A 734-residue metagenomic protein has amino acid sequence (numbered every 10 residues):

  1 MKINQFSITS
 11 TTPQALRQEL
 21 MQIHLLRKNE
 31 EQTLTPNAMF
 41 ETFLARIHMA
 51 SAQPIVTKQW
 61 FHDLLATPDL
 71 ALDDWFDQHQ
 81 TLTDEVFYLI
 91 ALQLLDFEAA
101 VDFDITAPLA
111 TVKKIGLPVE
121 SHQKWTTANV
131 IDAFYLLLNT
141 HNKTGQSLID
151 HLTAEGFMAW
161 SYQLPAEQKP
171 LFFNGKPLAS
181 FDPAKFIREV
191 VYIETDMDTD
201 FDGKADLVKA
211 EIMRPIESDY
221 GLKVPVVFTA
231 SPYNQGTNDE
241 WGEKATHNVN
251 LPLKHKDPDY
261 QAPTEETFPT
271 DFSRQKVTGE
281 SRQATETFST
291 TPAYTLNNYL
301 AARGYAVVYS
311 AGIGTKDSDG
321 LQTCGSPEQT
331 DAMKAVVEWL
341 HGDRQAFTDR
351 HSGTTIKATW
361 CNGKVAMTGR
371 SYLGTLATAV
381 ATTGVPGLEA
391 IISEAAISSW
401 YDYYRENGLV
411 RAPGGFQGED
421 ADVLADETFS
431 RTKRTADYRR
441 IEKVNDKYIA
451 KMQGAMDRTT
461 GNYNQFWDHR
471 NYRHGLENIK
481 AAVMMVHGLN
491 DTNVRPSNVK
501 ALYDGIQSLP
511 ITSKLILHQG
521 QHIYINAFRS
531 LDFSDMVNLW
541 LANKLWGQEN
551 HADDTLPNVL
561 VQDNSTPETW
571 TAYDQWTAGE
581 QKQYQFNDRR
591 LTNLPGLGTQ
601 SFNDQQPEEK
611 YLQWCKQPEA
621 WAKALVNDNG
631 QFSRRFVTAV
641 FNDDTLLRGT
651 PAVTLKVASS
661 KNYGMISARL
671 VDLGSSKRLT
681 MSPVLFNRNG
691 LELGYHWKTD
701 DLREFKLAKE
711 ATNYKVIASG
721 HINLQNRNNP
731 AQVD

Functional and structural regions predicted by a protein language model:
K2-T12, A284-T285, N558-D734: Glycine/threonine-rich phosphate-binding loop and adjacent beta-strand/alpha-helix elements that clamp
F6-S51, K58-F61, L65-E167, L178 (+9 more regions): Accessory cap/linker subdomain of secreted extracellular hydrolases
N174-V226, P232, E240-E243, N248-E280 (+3 more regions): N-terminal cap/lid segment of alpha/beta-hydrolase-fold proteins
I216-V224, L321-E328, A335-A366, S371: Gly/Ser-rich "nucleophile elbow"/oxyanion-hole loop immediately N-terminal to the catalytic nucleophile in hydrolases
A301-D317: Conserved alpha/beta-hydrolase
I479, M485-H487, D491: Short beta-strand/loop motif that positions the catalytic acidic residue of the alpha/beta-hydrolase fold
T492-N498: Conserved alpha/beta-hydrolase "acid-adjacent" motif
Q507-I523: Catalytic histidine neighborhood in serine/cysteine hydrolases with alpha/beta-hydrolase-type architecture
